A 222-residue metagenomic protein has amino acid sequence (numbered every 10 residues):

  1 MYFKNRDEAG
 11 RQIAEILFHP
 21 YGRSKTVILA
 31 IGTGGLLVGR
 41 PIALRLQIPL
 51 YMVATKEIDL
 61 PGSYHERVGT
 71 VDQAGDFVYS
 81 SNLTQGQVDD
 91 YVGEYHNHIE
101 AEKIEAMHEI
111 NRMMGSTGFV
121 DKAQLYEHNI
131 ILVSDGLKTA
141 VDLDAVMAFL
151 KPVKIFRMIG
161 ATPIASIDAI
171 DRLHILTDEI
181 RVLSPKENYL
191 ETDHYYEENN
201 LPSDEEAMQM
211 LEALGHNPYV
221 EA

Functional and structural regions predicted by a protein language model:
M1-A222: PRPP-associated nucleotide enzymes
